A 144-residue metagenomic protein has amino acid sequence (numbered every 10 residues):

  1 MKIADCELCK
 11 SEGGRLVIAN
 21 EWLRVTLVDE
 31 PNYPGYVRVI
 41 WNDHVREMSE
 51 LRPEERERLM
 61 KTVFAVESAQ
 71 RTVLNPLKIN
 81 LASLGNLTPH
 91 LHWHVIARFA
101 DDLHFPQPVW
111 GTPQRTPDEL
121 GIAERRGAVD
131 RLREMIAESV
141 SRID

Functional and structural regions predicted by a protein language model:
M1-D144: HIT superfamily nucleotide-processing domains
